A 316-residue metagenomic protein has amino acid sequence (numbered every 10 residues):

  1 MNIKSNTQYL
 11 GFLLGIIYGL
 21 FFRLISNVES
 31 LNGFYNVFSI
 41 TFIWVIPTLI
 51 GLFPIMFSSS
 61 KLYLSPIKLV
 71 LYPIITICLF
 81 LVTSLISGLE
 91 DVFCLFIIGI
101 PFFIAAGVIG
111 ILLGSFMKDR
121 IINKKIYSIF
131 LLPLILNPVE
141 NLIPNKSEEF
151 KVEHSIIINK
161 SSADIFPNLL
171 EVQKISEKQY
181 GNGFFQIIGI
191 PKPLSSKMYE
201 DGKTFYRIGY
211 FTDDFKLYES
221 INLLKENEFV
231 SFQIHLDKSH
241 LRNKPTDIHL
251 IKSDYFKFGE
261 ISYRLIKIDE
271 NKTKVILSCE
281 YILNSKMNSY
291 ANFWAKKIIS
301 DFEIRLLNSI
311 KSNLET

Functional and structural regions predicted by a protein language model:
N2-K4, F57-K68, S115-K125: Membrane-interface helix-boundary motifs at transmembrane edges
N2-N36, I40-L52, P73-L79, T83 (+2 more regions): Hydrophobic ligand-binding cavity/cleft-lining segments
F34-I40, E90-P101: Non-cytosolic membrane-interface motifs at loop->transmembrane helix junctions
V45-L64, V108-L113: Canonical alpha-helical transmembrane segments
L64-L71, I75, F80, S84 (+3 more regions): Beta-strand/loop substructures that line and gate deep hydrophobic ligand-binding cavities in soluble
G99-K125, I261-S262, K274, Y281-T316: A conserved amphipathic terminal alpha-helix motif
H154, L217-L223, F258-K267: Hydrophobic/aromatic beta-strand elements that line small-molecule binding cavities or substrate pockets in beta-rich
D164-V172, I221, L265, V275-L277 (+1 more regions): Hydrophobic pocket/interface hotspot
